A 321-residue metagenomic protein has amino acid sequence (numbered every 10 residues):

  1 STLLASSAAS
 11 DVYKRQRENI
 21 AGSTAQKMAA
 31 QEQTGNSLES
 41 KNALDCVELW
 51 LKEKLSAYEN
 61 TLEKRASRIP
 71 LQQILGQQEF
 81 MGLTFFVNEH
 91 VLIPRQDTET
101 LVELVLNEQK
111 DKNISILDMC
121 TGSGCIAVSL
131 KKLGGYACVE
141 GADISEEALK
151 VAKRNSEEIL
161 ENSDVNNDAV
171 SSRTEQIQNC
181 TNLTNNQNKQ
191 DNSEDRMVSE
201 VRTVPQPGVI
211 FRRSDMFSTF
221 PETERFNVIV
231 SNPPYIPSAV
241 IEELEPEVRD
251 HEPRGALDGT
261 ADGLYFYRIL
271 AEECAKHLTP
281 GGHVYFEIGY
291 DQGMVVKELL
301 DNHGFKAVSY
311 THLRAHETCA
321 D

Functional and structural regions predicted by a protein language model:
S1-A9, Y13-Q16, H312-A315, C319-D321: Single conserved hydrophobic/aromatic residue that forms the stacking wall/gate of nucleotide- or nucleobase-binding
K14-E108: Conserved AdoMet
R15, R68, T98, I126 (+4 more regions): Residue-level signal for inorganic ion chemistry
I20-C46, E157-G208: Intrinsically disordered, low-complexity terminal tails and inter-domain linkers enriched for S/T/G/P/D/E
T100-D168, E194, P205-S231, I236-E242: Conserved SAM/SAH cofactor-binding pocket of Class I
L130, V248, C274: Class I S-adenosylmethionine-dependent transferase superfamily signal
Y235-Y265: Mobile active-site "lid"/loop adjacent to the S-adenosyl-L-methionine
A261-R314: Conserved Class I SAM-dependent methyltransferase catalytic core
